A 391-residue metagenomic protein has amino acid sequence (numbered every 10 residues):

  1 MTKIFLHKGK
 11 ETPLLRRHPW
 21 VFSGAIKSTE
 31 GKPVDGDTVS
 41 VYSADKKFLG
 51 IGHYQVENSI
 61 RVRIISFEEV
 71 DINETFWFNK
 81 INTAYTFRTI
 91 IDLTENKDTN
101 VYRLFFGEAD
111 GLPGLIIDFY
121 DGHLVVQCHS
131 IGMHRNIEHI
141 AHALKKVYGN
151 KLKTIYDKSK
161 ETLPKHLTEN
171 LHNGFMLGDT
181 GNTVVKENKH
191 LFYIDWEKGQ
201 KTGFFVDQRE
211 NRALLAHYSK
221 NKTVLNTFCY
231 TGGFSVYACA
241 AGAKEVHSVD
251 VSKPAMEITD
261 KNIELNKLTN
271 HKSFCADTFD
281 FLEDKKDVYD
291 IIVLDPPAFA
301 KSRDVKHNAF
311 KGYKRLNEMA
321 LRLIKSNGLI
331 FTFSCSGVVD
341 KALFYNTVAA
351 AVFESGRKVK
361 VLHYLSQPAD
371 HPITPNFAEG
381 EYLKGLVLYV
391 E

Functional and structural regions predicted by a protein language model:
M1-L115, F119: Non-catalytic accessory regions of SAM-dependent methyltransferases
F105-D118, H134-F205, A213: Non-catalytic substrate-recognition/targeting regions of SAM-dependent transferases
N221-Y230: Conserved class I S-adenosyl-L-methionine
T231-K244: Conserved SAM-binding loop of SAM-dependent methyltransferases across substrates and taxa, primarily the Class I
E245-D250: Conserved SAM-binding motif I beta-strand of class I
S252-V293: S-adenosyl-L-methionine
Y289-M319: Mobile active-site "lid"/loop adjacent to the S-adenosyl-L-methionine
L329-E391: C-terminal catalytic and target-recognition region of SAM-dependent MTase-like enzymes, primarily methyltransferases
